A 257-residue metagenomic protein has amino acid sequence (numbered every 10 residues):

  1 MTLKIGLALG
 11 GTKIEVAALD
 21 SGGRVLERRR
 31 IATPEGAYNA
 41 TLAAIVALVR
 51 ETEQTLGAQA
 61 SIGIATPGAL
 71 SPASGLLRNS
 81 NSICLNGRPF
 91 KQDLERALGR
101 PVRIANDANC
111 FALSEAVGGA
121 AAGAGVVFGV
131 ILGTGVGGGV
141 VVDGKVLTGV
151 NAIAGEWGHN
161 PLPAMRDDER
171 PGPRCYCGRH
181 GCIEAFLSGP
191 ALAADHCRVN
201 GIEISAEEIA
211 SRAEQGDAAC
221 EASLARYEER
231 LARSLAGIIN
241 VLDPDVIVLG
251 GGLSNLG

Functional and structural regions predicted by a protein language model:
M1-G63, S71-L76, K91-V102, E115-A124 (+1 more regions): ATP-binding/phosphotransfer module of carbohydrate and carboxylate kinases, centering on a glycine-rich
A8, G63-P67, A105, G129-G135 (+1 more regions): Short beta-strand segments
G68-P72, C110-L113, G137, L147 (+1 more regions): Short, active-site-adjacent cap segments at secondary-structure transitions
G75-N86: A charged helix-plus-loop insertion that forms the helical arch/lid used to bind and gate nucleic-acid substrates
N79, R103-E115, G129: Glycine/small-residue-rich loop that forms an oxyanion/phosphate-binding "nest" at active or ligand-binding sites
A124-F186: Glycine-rich phosphate-binding loop of actin/hexokinase-like ATP-binding domains
